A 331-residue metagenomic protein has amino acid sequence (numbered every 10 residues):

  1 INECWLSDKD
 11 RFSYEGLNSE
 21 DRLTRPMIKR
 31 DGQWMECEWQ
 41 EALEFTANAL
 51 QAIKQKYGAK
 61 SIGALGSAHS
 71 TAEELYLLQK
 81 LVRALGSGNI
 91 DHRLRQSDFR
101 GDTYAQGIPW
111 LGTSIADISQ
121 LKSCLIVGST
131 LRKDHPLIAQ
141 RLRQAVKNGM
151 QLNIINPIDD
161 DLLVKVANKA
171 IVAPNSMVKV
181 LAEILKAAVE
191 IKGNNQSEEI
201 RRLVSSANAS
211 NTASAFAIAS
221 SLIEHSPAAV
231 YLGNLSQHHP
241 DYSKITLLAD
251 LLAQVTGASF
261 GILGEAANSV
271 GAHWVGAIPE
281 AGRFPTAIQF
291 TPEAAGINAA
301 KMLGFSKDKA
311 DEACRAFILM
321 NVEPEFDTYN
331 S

Functional and structural regions predicted by a protein language model:
I1-S331: Catalytic alpha/large subunits of respiratory electron-transfer oxidoreductases, centered on bis-MGD molybdoenzymes
